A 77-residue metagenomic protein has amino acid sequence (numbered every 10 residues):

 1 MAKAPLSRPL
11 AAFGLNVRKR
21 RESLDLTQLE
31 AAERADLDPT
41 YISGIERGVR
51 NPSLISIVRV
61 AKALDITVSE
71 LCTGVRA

Functional and structural regions predicted by a protein language model:
A2, S7, K62, T73-A77: Short, charged recognition helix plus adjacent turn of helix-turn-helix-like nucleic-acid-binding domains
A2-E22: A short, Lys/Arg-rich alpha-helix, primarily the initiator
L15, D25-L26, P52-I55: Residue-level signal for the short linker/turn that defines the boundary of a DNA-recognition helix
R21, A32, A61: The alpha-helix within a helix-turn-helix
D25-G44: Short alpha-helical DNA-recognition segment
R47, I66, T73: Short, conserved catalytic or interaction motifs in soluble domains
I55-E70: DNA major-groove recognition helix of helix-turn-helix/homeodomain DNA-binding modules
